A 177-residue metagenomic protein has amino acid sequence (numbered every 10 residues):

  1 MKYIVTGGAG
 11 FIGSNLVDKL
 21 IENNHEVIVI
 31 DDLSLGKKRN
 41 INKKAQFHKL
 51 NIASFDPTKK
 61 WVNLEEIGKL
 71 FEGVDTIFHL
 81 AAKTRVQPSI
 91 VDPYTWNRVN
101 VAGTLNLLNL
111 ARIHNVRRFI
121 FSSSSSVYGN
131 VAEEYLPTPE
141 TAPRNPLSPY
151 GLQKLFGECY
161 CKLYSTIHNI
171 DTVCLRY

Functional and structural regions predicted by a protein language model:
M1-Y177: N-terminal Rossmann-like NAD(P)+-binding domain of SDR-like oxidoreductases, especially those catalyzing
